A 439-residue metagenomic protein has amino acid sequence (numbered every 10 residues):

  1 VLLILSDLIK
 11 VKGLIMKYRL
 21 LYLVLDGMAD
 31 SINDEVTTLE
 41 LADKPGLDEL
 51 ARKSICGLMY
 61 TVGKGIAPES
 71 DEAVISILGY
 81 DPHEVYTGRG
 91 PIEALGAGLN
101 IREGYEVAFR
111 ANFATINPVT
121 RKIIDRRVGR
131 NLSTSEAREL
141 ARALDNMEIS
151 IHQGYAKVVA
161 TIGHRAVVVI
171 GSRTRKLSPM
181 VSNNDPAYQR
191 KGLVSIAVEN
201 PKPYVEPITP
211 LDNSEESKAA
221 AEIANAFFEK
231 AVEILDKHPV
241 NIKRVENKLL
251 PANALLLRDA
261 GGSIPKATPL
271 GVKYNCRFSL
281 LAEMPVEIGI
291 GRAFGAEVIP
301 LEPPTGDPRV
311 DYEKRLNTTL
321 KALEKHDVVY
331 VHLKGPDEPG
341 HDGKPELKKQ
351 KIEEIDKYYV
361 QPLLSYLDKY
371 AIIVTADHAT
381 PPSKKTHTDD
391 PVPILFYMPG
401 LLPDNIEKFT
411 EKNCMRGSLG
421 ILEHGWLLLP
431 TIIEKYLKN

Functional and structural regions predicted by a protein language model:
I4-N439: Feature captures the catalytic ectodomains and active-site-proximal regions of enzymes that hydrolyze or transfer
